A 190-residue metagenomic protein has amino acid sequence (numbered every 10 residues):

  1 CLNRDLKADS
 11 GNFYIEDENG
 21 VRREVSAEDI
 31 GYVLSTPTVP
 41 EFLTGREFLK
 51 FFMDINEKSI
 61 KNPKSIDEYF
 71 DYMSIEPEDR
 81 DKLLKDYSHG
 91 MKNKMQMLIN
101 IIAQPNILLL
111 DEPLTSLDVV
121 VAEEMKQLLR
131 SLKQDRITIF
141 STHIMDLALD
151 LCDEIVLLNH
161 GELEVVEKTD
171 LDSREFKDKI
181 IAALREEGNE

Functional and structural regions predicted by a protein language model:
N3: Helix-to-loop junction immediately C-terminal to a conserved catalytic motif
A8-S26, V165: Conserved ABC transporter NBD signature motif
T36, F42-N56: Q-loop/switch helix immediately C-terminal to the Walker
L108-E112: Catalytic Walker B motif of ABC-type/P-loop ATPase nucleotide-binding domains
V119-V121: Helix N-cap at the start of a conserved alpha-helix in ABC-type nucleotide-binding domains
D135-S141: Conserved H-loop
